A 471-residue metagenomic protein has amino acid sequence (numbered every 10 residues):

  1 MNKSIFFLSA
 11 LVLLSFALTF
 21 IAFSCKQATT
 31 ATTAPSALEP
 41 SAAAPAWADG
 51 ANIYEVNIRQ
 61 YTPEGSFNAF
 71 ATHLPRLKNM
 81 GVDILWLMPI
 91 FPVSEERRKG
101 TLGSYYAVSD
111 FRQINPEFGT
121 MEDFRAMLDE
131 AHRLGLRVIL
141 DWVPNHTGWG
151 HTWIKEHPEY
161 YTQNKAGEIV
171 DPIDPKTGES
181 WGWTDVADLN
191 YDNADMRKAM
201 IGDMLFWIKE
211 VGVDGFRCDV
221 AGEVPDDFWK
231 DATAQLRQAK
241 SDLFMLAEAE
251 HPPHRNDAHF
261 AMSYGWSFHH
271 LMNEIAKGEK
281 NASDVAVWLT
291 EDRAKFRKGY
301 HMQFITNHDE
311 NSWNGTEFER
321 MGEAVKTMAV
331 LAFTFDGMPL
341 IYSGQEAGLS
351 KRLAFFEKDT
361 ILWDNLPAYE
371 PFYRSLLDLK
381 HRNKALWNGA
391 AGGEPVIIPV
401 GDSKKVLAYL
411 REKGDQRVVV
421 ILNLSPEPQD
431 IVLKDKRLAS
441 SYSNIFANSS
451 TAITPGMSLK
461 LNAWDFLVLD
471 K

Functional and structural regions predicted by a protein language model:
M1-F6: Positively charged n-region of N-terminal signal peptides that target proteins for export
S9-A22: Bacterial N-terminal signal peptides
S24-W86, P92, R125, A131 (+2 more regions): Carbohydrate-interacting/catalytic domains
A34-A37, K209, D219-H301, L331 (+6 more regions): Active-site-proximal helices and loops of the catalytic beta/alpha 8
P35-I53, R59-N68, T72-D83, P89-V211 (+1 more regions): Substrate-binding/active-site clefts of carbohydrate-active enzymes
N52-Y54, L85-L87, V138-L140, F216 (+3 more regions): Hydrophobic faces of well-ordered beta-strands that scaffold small-molecule active sites in alpha/beta enzyme cores
W86-G100, W142-H151, D219-P225, E248-P253 (+1 more regions): Short, solvent-exposed turn/loop segments enriched in Gly/Ser/Thr/Pro and often Arg
M302-P367: Aromatic/acidic polysaccharide-binding cleft in carbohydrate-active enzymes
